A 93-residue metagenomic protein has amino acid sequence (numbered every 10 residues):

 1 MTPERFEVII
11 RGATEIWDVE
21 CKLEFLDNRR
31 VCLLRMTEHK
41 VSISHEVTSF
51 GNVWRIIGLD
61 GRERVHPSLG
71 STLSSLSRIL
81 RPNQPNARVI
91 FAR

Functional and structural regions predicted by a protein language model:
M1, L59-R93: Mixed-charge, Lys/Arg-enriched low-complexity segments
M1-E38, R62-R64, I90: Negatively charged, low-complexity tracts enriched in Asp/Glu with abundant Ser/Thr
C21-L23, V41-I43, V47, H66-S68: Assembly/interface hotspot detector across virion components, adhesins/toxins, and nucleic-acid enzymes
L26-D27, G51, L59, P85: Intrinsic-disorder/low-complexity regions
T37-G61, I79: Short aromatic-glycine-(Arg/Gly/Cys) micro-motifs in beta-strand/loop hairpins
